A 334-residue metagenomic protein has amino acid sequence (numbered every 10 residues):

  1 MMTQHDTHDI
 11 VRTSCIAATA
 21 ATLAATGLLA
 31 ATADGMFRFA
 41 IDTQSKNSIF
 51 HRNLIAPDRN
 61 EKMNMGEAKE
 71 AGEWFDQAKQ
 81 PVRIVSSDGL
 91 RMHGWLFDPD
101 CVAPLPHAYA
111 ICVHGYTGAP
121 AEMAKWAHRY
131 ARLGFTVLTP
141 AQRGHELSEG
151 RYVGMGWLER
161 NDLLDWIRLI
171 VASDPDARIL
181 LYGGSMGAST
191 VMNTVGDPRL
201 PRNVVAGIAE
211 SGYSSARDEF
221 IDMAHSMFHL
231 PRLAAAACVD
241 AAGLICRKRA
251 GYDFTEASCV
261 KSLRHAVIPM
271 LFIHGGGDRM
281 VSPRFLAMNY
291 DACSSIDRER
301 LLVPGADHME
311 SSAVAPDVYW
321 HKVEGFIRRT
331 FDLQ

Functional and structural regions predicted by a protein language model:
I16-I84: An N-terminal hydrophobic leader/cap segment in hydrolases
A127-E149: Conserved alpha/beta-hydrolase
H145-R178: Catalytic nucleophile-loop/oxyanion-hole region of alpha/beta-hydrolase and closely related hydrolase-like folds
N193-D253, K261-S262: Hydrolase active-site cap/lid region
C259, I268, S282-D291: Short alpha-helix in the alpha/beta-hydrolase fold that links the catalytic acid
H265-V267, F272-H274, D278: Short beta-strand/loop motif that positions the catalytic acidic residue of the alpha/beta-hydrolase fold
G276-V281, M309-E310: Acidic catalytic loop of the alpha/beta-hydrolase fold
A306-W320: Catalytic histidine-centered segment of alpha/beta-hydrolase-like enzymes
